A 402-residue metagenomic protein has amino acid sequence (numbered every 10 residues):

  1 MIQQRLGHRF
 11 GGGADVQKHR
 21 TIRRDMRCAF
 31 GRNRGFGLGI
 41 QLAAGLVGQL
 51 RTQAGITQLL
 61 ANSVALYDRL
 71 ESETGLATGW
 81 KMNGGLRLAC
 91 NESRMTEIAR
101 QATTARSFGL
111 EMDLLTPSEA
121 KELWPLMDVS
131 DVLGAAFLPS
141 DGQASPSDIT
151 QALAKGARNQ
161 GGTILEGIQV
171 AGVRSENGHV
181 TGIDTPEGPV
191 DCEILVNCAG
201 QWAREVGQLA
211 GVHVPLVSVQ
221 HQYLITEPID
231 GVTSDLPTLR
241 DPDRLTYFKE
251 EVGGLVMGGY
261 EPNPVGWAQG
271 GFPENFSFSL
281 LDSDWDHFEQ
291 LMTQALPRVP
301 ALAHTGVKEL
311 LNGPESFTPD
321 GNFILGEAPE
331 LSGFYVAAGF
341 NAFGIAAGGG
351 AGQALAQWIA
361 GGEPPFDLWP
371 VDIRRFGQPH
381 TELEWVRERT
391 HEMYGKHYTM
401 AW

Functional and structural regions predicted by a protein language model:
Q3-G11: Residues flanking N-terminal targeting/processing segments that define the start of mature chains
R23-Q41: Glycine-rich FAD pyrophosphate-binding loop
G45-L123, L245-F248, V252-G254, D282: Dinucleotide-binding Rossmann-like beta1-alpha1 core, especially the glycine-rich loop that anchors the ADP
L50, A54, G172-S283, Q290-V299 (+1 more regions): Flavin-dependent oxidoreductases
Q58-A61, L88-E97, A136-R158, L165 (+4 more regions): Short beta-strand to alpha-helix junction loop
A136-I194, W202: Helical element adjacent to the flavin cofactor pocket in flavoenzyme catalytic cores
P146, D243, D282-W402: C-terminal catalytic lobe of FAD-dependent flavoproteins
